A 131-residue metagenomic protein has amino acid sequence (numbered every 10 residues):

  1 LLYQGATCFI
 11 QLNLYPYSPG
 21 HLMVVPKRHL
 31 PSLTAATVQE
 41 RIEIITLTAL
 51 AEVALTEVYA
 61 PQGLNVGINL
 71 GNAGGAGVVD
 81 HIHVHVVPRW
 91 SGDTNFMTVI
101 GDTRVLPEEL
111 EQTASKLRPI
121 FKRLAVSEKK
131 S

Functional and structural regions predicted by a protein language model:
L1-S131: HIT superfamily nucleotide-processing domains
